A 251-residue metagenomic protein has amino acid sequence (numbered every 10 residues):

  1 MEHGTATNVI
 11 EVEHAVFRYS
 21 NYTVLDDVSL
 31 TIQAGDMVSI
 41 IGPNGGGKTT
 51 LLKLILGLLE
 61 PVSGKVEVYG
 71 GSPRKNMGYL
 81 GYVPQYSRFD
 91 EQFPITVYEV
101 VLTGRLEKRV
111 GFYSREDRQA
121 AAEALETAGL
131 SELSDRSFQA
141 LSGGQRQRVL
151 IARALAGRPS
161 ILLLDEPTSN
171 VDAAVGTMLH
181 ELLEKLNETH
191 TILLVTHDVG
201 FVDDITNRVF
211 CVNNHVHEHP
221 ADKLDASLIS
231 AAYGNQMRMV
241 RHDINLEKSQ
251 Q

Functional and structural regions predicted by a protein language model:
I41-P43: The feature captures the beta-strand-to-loop junction immediately N-terminal to the Walker
L56: Helix-to-loop junction immediately C-terminal to a conserved catalytic motif
G64-L80: Conserved ABC transporter NBD signature motif
L102, R115-L133: Conserved ABC ATPase "signature" region
S137-L141, Q145: Conserved ABC ATPase signature
L162-E166: Catalytic Walker B motif of ABC-type/P-loop ATPase nucleotide-binding domains
L224-Q251: ABC ATPase nucleotide-binding domains
